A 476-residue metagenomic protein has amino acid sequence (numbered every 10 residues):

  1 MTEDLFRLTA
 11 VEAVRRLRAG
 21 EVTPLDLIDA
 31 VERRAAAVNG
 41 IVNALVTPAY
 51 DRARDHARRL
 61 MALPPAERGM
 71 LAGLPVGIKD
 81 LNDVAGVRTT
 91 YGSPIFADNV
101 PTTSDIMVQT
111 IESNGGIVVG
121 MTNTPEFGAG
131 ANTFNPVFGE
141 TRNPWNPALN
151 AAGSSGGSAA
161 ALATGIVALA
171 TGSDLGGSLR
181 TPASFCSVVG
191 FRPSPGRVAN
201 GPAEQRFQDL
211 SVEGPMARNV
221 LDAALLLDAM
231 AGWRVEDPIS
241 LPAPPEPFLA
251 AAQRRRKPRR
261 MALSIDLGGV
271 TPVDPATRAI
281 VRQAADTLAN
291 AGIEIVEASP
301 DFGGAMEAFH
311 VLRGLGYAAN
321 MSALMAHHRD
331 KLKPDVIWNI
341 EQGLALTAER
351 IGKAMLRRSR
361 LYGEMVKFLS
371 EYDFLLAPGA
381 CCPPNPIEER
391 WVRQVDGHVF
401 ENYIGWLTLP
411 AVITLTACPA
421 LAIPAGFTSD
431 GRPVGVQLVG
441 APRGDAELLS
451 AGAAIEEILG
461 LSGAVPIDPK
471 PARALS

Functional and structural regions predicted by a protein language model:
M1-D55, N290-G292, R350, G463-S476: An N-terminal boundary/leader segment
P24-D29, P247, A251, V273-S299 (+4 more regions): Acyltransferase
A53, P65-V137: Acidic/His- and Gly-rich active-site-bordering loop/insert found across diverse amide/peptide-bond hydrolases
L71-Y91, Q253-I265, G314-V366, P378-P383 (+2 more regions): Short helix-loop capping/hinge segments that flank enzyme active sites or metal/cofactor-binding pockets
P94, V137, I239-P242, K353 (+1 more regions): Short, surface-exposed loop/helix-turn segments at secondary-structure junctions that function as lids/hinges flanking
T103-R234, T414-G435: Short glycine/serine-rich loop segments
R192-A279, Q283, F302, A453 (+1 more regions): A short helix-breaking turn/cap at a secondary-structure junction
P215, R432-A441, L448-G452: Short, well-ordered beta-strand elements
